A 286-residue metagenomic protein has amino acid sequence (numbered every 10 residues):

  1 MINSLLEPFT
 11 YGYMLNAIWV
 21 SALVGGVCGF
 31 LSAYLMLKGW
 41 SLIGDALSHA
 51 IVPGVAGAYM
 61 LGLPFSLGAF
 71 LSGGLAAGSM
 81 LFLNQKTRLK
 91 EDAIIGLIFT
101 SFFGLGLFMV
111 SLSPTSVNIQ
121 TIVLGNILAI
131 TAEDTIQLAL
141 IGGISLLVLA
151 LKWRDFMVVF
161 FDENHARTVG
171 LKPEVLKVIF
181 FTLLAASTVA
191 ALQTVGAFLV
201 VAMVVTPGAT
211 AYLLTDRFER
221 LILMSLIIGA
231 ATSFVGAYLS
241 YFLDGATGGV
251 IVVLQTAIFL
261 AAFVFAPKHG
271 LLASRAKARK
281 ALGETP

Functional and structural regions predicted by a protein language model:
I2-N16, T87, E91-R154: Transmembrane helix-bundle core of multi-pass membrane transporters and related energy-transducing complexes
Y13-G25, L63-L75, A139-G143, V189-M203: Structural signature of hydrophobic alpha-helical transmembrane segments
A17, S66-G73, D92, G96 (+3 more regions): Loop-to-transmembrane alpha-helix initiation sites
A33-T115, A211-L223, F242-L243: Short loop segments and helix-boundary regions at transmembrane helix junctions of multi-pass inner-membrane proteins
A50-M60, L97-M109, A129-I130, P173-V178 (+2 more regions): Small-residue-rich segments of transmembrane alpha-helices in multi-pass membrane proteins, especially helix faces
T135-P207: Helix-loop-helix "hairpin" substructures at the membrane interface of multi-pass membrane proteins
F198-G249: Transmembrane alpha-helical segments in multi-pass inner-membrane proteins
G245-P286: Cytosolic-side transmembrane-helix boundaries in multi-pass membrane proteins
